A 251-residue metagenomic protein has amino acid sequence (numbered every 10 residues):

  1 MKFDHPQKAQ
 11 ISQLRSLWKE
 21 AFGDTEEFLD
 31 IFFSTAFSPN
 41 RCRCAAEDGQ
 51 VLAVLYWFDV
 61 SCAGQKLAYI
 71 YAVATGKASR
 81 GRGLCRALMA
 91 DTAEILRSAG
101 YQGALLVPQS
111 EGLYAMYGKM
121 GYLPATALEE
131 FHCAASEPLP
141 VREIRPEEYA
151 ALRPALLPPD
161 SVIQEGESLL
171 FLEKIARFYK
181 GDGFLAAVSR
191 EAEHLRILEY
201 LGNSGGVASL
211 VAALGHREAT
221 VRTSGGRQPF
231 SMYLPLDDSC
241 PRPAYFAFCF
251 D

Functional and structural regions predicted by a protein language model:
I11, S16-C62, P154-F178: Active-site rim helix/loop that mediates acceptor-substrate recognition in acyltransferases
F37, R43-A45, L52, Y71 (+3 more regions): Core nucleotidyl-transferase/polymerase catalytic module
C44, Q50-D59, K66-A74, L105 (+2 more regions): Conserved beta-strand in the GNAT
T75, G81-E94, N203-G215: Conserved acetyl-CoA-binding loop-helix of GNAT-fold acetyltransferases
M89, L96-Q109, H216-G225: Conserved GNAT acetyl-CoA-binding A-motif
S98-Q102, Q109-L128, G226-L236: Conserved active-site alpha-helix within GNAT-family acetyltransferase domains
M120-G205: Amide-forming acyltransferase catalytic core, primarily the GNAT-like/NAT-type and related acyltransferase folds
Q228-D251: C-terminal functional modules
